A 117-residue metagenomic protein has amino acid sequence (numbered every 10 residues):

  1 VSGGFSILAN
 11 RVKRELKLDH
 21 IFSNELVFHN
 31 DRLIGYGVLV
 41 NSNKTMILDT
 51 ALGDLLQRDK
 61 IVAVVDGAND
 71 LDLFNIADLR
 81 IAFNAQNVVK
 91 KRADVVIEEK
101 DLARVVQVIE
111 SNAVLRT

Functional and structural regions predicted by a protein language model:
V1-T117: C-terminal cap/substrate-recognition subdomain and adjoining C-terminal extension of metal-dependent phosphatase-like
